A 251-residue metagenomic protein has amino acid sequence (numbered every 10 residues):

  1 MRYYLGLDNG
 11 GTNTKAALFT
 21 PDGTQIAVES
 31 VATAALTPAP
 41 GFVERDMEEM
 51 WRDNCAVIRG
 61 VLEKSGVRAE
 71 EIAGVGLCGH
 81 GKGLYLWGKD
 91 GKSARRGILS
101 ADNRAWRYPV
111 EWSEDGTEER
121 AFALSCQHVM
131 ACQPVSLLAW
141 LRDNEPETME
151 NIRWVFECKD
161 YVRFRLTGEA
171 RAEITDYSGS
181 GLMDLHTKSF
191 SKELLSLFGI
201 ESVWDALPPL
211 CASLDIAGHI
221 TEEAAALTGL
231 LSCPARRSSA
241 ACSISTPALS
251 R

Functional and structural regions predicted by a protein language model:
M1-R96, A123, N151, P209 (+1 more regions): N-terminal glycine/serine-rich phosphate-binding loop of ATP-dependent small-molecule kinases, especially carbohydrate
N9-G11, A121-S243: Gly/Ser/Thr-rich active-site cleft segment
E29-A35, P109, L166, L214: Short, small-residue-rich loop/turn micro-motifs
C55, W106, K188-K192: An amphipathic alpha-helix signature
D102: Carbohydrate-associated surface elements
W106-T117: Hinge/lid segment of periplasmic solute-binding proteins
P247-A248: Thiamine diphosphate
